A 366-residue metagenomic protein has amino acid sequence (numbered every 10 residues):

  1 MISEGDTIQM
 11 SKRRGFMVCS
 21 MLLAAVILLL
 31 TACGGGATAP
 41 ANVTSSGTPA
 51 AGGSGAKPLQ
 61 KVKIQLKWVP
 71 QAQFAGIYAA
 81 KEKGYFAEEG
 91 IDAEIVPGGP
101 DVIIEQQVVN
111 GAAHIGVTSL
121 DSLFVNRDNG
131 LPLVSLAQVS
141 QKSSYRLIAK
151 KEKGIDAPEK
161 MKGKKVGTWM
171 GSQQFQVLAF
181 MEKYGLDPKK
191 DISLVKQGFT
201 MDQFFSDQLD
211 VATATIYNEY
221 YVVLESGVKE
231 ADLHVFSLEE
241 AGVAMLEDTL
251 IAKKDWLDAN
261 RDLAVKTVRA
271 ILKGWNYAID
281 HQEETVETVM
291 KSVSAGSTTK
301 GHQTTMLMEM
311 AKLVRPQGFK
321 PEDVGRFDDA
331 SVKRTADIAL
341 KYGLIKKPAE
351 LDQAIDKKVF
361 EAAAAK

Functional and structural regions predicted by a protein language model:
M1-Q60, E361-K366: Short, low-complexity disordered leader/linker segments with a strong preference for bacterial N-terminal type II
A39-K196, D202-S206, D210-Y217, F236-L238 (+1 more regions): Short, glycine-/small- and polar/acidic-enriched structural segments that line small-molecule recognition paths
Y85-E88, F236-V243, R315-D329: Short, solvent-exposed loop/beta-turn-alpha elements that line the ligand-binding surface or hinge of extracytoplasmic
D121-S122, F199-Q203, L209-A295: Pocket-lining segment of extracytoplasmic ligand-binding domains
P188-S193, E230-L233, A295-M310, K346-Q353: Short, surface-exposed acidic
A259-L344: Secondary-structure end/capping motifs
A330-K366: Conserved C-terminal helix/tail region of periplasmic/extracytoplasmic solute-binding proteins
